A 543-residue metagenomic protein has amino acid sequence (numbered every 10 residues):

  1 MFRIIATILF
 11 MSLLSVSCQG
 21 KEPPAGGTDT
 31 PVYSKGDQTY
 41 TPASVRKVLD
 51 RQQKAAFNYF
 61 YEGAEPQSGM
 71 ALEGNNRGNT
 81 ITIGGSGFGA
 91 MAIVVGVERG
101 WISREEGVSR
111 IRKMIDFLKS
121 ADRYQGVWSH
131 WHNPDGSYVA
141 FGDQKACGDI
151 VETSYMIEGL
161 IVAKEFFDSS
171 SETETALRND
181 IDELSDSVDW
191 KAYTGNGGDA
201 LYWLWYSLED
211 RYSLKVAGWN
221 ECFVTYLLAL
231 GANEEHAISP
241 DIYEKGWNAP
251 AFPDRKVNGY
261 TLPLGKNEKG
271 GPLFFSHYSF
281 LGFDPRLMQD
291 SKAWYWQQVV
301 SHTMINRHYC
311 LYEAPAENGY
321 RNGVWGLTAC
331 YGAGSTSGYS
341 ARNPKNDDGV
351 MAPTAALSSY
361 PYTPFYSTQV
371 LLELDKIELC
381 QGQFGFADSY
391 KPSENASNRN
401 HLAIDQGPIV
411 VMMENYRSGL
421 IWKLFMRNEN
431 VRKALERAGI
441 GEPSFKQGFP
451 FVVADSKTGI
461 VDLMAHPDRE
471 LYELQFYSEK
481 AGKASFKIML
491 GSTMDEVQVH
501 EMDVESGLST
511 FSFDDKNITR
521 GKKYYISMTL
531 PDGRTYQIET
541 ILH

Functional and structural regions predicted by a protein language model:
M1-I4, G20: Positively charged n-region of N-terminal signal peptides that target proteins for export
I5-S15: Bacterial N-terminal signal peptides
C18, G26-F449: Ser/Thr/Asn(+Pro)-rich, low-complexity disordered segments
A454-S456, D462-Y472, T519-H543: C-terminal tail/sorting-segment detector
E473-S478: Aromatic/hydrophobic beta-strand junction motif of beta-rich domains
A481-K483, L508, G521-K523: Extracellular Ig-like/FN3 beta-sandwich strand-entry sites
I488-E496, Y524-I526: Short, glycine-anchored, charge-dense loop/turn motifs used at functional sites
D495-T519: Glycine-centered tight-turn motifs at strand-turn-strand junctions
